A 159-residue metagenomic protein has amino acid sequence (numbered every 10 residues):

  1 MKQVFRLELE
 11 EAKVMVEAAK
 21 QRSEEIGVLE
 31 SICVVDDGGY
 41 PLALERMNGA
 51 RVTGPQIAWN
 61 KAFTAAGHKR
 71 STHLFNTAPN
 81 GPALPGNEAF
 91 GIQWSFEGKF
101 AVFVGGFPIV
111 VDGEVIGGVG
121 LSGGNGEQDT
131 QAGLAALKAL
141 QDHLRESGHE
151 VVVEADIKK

Functional and structural regions predicted by a protein language model:
M1-K159: Flexible, solvent-exposed loop/hinge segments and secondary-structure transition points
